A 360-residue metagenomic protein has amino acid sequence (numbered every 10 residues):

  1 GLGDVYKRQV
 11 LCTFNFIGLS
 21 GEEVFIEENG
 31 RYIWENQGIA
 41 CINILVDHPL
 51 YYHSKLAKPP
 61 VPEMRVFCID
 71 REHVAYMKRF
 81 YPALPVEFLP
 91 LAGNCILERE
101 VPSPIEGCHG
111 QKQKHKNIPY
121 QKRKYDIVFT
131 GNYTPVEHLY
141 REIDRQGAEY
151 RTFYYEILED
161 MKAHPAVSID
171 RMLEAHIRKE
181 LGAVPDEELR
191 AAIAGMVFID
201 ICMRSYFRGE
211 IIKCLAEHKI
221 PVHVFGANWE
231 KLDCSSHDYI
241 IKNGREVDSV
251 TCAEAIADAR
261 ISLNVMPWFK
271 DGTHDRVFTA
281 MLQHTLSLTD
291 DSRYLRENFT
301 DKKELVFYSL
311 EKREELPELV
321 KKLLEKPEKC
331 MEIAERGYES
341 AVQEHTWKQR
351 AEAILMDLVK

Functional and structural regions predicted by a protein language model:
G1, F80-I105, P119-K270, S292-Y294: Nucleotide-sugar donor-binding catalytic core of glycosyltransferases
G1, P59-P60, R71, R79-Y81 (+2 more regions): Catalytic binding pocket for nucleotide-activated donors in carbohydrate/polymer assembly enzymes
L2-Y6: Short, small-residue-biased leader/transition segments that mark boundaries at the very start of proteins
K7-G21: Short N-terminal targeting/anchoring amphipathic segment
I33-D47, M64-C68, L91, D126: Active-site proximal beta-strand in glycosyltransferases
E35, S54-I69, R79-F80: A conserved, positively charged/aromatic
